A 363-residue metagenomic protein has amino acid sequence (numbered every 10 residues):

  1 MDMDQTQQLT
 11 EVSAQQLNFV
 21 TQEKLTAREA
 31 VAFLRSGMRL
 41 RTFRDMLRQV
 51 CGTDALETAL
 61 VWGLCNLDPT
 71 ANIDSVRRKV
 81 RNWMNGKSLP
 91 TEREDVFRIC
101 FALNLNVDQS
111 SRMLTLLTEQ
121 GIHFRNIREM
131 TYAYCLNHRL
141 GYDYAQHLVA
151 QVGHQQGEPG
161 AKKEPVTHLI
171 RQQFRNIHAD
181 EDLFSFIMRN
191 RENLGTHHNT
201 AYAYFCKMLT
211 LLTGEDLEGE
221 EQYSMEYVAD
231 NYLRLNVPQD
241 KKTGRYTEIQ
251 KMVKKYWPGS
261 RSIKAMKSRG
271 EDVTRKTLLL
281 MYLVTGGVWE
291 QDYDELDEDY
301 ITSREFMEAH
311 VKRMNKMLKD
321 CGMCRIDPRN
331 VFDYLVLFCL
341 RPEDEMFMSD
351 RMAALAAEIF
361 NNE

Functional and structural regions predicted by a protein language model:
D2-F19, E29-A30, T42, Q156 (+2 more regions): N-terminal alpha-helical interaction modules that lie
Q7-G63, L148-P159: A short, Lys/Arg-rich alpha-helix, primarily the initiator
A32, F97, V107-K162, D297-E363: Short amphipathic recognition helices of helix-turn-helix/homeodomain-type DNA-binding modules
L40-R44, R77, R128: Short, leucine-enriched amphipathic alpha-helices that occur as contiguous helical runs
C65-T91, L116-E119: Recognition helix of helix-turn-helix/homeodomain-like DNA-binding domains that insert into the DNA major groove
V76, E92-D95, I127-R128: N-terminal alpha-helical segment
K87-A102: Short, basic-rich loop-to-helix N-cap that marks the start of a DNA-contacting helix
G160-D327: Long, charge-rich C-terminal accessory regions
